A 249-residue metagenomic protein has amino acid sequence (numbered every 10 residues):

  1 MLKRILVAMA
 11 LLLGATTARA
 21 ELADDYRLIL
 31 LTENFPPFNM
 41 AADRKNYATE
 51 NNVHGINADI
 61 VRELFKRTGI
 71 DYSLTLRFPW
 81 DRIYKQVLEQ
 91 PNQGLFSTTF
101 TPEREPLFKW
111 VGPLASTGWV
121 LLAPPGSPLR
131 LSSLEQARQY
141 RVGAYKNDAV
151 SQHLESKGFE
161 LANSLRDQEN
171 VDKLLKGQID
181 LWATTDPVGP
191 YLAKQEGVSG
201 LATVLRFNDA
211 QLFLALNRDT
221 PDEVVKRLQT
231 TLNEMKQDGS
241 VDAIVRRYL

Functional and structural regions predicted by a protein language model:
E21-P102, P106-L107, A144: Extracytoplasmic small-molecule ligand-binding "clamshell" domains of the periplasmic binding protein/Venus flytrap
D24, D71, A149-L165, N233-L249: Ligand-binding clefts/hinges and TM-proximal coupling segments of bilobed small-molecule sensing domains
T32-F35, T117-V120, L192-Q229: Periplasmic-binding protein-like
G55-R67, D148, L214-Y248: Extended ligand-binding regions for polar small-molecule ligands
K66-R67, L76-R77, D81-Q93, K109 (+5 more regions): Short helices/loops that flank or line small-molecule/ion binding pockets
D71-P79, A144, E160-D167, K173 (+1 more regions): Short beta-strand-to-loop elements that line the ligand-binding cleft of bilobed periplasmic-binding protein-like
T98-L107, D180-N208: A ligand-binding cleft/hinge motif common to bilobed small-molecule-binding domains
A123-V142: Flexible hinge/capping segments at coil-to-helix
